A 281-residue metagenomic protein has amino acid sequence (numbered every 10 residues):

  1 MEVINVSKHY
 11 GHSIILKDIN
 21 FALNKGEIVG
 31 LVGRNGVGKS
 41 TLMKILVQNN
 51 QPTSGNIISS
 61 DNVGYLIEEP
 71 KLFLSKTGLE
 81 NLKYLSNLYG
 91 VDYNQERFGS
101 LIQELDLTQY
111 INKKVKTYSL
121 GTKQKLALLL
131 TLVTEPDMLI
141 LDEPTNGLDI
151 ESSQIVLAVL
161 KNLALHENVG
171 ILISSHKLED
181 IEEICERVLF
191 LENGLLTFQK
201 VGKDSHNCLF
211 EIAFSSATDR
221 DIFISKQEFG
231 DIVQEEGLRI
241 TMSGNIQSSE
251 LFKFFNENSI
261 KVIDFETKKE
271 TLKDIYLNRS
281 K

Functional and structural regions predicted by a protein language model:
M1-V3, L16: Conserved structural motif at the start of ABC-family nucleotide-binding domains
V32-R34: The feature captures the beta-strand-to-loop junction immediately N-terminal to the Walker
V47: Helix-to-loop junction immediately C-terminal to a conserved catalytic motif
K83, N87, Y93-Y110: Conserved ABC ATPase "signature" region
L139-E143: Catalytic Walker B motif of ABC-type/P-loop ATPase nucleotide-binding domains
L157-T241: ABC transporter nucleotide-binding domain
F210-R279: Short, charged/small-residue-rich alpha-helical element at the C-terminal edge of ABC transporter nucleotide-binding
